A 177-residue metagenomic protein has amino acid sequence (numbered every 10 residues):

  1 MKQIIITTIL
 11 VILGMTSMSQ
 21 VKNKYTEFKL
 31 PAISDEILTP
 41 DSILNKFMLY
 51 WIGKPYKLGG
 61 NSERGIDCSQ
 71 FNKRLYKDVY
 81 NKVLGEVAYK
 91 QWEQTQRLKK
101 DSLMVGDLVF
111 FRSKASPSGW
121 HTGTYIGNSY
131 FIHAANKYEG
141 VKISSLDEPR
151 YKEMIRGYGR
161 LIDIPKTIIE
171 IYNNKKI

Functional and structural regions predicted by a protein language model:
K2-I4, M18-K54, I162-I177: Intrinsically disordered, low-complexity, Pro/Ser/Thr/Asn/Gly/Ala-rich spacer/linker segments adjacent to signal
L10-M18: Hydrophobic h-region of N-terminal signal peptides that target proteins for export in Gram-negative bacteria
L30-S42, K82-L146, M154, I168-I177: ...with weaker cross-activation on analogous glycine-rich loops/strands in unrelated enzymes
F47-P55, R74-K82, R112, L161-I164: Structured segments of extracytoplasmic/periplasmic soluble domains in secreted or envelope-associated proteins
L49-G65, E86: Active-site nucleophile-His-acid catalytic modules used for acyl/amide transfer and hydrolysis across diverse enzymes
E63-Y76: Active-site nucleophilic cysteine motif
